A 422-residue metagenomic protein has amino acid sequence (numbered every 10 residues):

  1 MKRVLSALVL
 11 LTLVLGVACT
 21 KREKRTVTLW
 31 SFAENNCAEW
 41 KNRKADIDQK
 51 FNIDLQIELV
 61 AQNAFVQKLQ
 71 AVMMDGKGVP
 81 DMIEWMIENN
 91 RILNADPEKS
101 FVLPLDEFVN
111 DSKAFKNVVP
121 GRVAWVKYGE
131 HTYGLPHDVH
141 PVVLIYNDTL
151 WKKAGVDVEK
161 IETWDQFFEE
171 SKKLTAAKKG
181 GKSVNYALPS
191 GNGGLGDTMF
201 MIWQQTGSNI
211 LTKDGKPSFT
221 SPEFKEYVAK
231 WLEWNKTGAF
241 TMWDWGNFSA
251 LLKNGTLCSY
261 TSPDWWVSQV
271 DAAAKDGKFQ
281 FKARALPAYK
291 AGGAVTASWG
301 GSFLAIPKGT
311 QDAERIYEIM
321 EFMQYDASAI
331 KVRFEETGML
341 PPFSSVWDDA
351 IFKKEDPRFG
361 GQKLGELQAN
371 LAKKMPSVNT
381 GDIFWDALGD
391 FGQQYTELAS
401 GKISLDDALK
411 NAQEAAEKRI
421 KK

Functional and structural regions predicted by a protein language model:
M1-T28, D407-K410, E414-K422: Short, low-complexity disordered leader/linker segments with a strong preference for bacterial N-terminal type II
E23-E34, I53-E58, D81-M82, Y133: Short, well-ordered beta-strand elements
K24, N35, R284-A285, E335-D390 (+1 more regions): Long, aromatic- and glycine/proline-rich binding clefts that accommodate carbohydrate-like moieties
E34-Q56, N94, I145, D390-F391 (+1 more regions): Short, polar/charged alpha-helical segment
D46-V118, K153-G155, E162, L251 (+3 more regions): Extracytoplasmic "Venus flytrap"/periplasmic binding protein-like
M86-V143, F168, Q280-P287, E355 (+1 more regions): Hinge/lid segment of periplasmic solute-binding proteins
Y128-H137, V142, D165-K216, L257: Extracytoplasmic/periplasmic solute-binding protein
E170-K172, K213-M242, L286: Glycine-centered hinge/linker elements that transmit conformational signals in sensory and ligand-binding systems
